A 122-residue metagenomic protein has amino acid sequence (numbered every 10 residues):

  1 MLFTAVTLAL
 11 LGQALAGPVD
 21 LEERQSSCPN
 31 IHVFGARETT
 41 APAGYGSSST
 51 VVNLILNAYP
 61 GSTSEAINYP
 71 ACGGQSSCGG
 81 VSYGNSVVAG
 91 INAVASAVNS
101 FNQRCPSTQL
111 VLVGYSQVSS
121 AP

Functional and structural regions predicted by a protein language model:
M1-Q25: Fungal secretory targeting signals
L15, E38-T40, Q117: Short, glycine/serine-rich, charged loops/turns that create anion-binding and catalytic segments at active sites
G17, G46-S49, P122: Short amphipathic alpha-helical surface micro-motifs
Q25-Q109: Active-site catalytic motif of lipid deacylating hydrolases and related acyltransferases
L112-V118, P122: Gly/Ala-rich beta-loop-alpha elbow adjacent to hydrolase catalytic centers
